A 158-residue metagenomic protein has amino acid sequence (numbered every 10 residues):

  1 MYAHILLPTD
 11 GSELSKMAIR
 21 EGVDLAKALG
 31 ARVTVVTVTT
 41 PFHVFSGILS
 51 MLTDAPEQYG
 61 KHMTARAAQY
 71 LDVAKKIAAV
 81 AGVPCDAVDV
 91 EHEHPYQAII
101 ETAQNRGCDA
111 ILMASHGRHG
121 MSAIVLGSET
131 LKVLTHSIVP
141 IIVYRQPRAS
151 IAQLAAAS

Functional and structural regions predicted by a protein language model:
A3-D54, I77-D86, S158: Small/aliphatic-rich secondary-structure junction motif
A18, F45-I48, Q97-I100, A123-V125 (+1 more regions): Short, well-ordered secondary-structure micro-motifs
K27, Q104-N105, T135: Solvent-exposed polar/charged
S50-D54, A103-R106, E129-T130, A157-S158: Short, hinge-like loop/turn segments at secondary-structure boundaries
D54-Q69: A short acidic, glycine-rich active-site loop that binds or catalyzes chemistry on phosphate/adenosine moieties
K76-I111, R148-S158: Structural beta-alpha unit
A110-H136, S150-L154: Glycine-rich, Arg-bearing micro-motifs that act as flexible, cationic patches
V139-S150: Short, flexible loop segments at boundaries between secondary-structure elements
